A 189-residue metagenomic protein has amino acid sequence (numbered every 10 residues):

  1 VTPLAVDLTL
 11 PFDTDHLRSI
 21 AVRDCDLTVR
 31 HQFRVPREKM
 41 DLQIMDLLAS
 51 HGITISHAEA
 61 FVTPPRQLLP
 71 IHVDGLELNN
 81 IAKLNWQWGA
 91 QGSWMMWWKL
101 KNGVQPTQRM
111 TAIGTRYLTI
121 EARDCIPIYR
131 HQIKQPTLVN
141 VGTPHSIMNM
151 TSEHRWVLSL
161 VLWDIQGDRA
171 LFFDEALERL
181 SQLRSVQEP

Functional and structural regions predicted by a protein language model:
V1-L69: Non-heme Fe(II)/2-oxoglutarate
P3-A5, H57, L68, N79-N85 (+3 more regions): Extracellular structured ligand-interaction cores
L10, W88, L160-D164: Short beta-strand-to-loop capping motifs
F12-H16, K39, E77, G92 (+2 more regions): Residues that cap or initiate secondary-structure elements
R18-A21, H72-D74, W98-L100, M110-I113 (+2 more regions): Surface-exposed beta-strand edges and their flanking turn/coil or helix-capping segments
L48-T54, N79, H131-Q132, T151-E153: A generic structural signal for short, non-catalytic loop/turn and secondary-structure boundary residues
P64-I133: Catalytic core of non-heme Fe(II) oxygenases with the double-stranded beta-helix
G114-P189: Catalytic core of Fe(II)/2-oxoglutarate
